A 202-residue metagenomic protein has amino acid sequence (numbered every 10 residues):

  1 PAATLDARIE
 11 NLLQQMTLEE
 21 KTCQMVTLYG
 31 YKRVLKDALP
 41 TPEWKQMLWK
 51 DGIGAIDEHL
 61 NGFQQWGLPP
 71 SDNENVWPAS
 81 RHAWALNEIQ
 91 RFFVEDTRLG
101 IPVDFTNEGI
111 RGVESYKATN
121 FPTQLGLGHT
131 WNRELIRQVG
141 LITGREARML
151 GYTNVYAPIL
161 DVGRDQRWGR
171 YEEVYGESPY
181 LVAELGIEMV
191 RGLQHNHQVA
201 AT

Functional and structural regions predicted by a protein language model:
P1-T202: Glycoside hydrolase catalytic-domain context in secreted enzymes
